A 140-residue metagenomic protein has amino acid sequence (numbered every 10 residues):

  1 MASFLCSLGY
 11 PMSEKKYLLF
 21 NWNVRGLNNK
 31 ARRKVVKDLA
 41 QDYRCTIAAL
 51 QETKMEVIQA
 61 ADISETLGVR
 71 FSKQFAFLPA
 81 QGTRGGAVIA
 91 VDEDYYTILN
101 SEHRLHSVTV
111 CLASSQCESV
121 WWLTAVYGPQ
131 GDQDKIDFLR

Functional and structural regions predicted by a protein language model:
M1-R140: A shared catalytic/ligand-binding motif for oxyanion handling
